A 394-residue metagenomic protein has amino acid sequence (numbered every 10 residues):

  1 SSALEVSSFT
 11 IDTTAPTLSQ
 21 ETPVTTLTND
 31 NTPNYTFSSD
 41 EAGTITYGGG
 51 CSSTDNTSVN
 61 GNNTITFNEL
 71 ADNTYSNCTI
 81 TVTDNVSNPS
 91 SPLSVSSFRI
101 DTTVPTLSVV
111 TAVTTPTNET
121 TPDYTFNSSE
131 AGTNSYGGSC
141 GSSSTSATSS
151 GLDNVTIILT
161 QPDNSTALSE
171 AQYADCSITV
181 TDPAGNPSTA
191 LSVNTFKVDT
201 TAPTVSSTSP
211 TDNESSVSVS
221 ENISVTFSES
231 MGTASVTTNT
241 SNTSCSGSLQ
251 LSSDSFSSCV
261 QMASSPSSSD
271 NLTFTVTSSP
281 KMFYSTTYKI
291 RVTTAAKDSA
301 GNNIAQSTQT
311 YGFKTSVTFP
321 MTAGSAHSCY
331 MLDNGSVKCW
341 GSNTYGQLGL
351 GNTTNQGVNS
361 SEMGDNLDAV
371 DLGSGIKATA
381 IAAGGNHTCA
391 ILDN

Functional and structural regions predicted by a protein language model:
S1-A3, S87-L93, A184-L191, T238 (+1 more regions): Beta-sandwich strand segments
L4-P16, S94-P105, S192-S206, Y311-V317: Flexible, low-complexity linkers/stalks enriched in Thr/Pro that connect modular domains
L18-D30, S108-E119, G141-S142, T204-S216: Short, solvent-exposed loop/edge segments of extracellular or virion-exposed proteins
F37-E41, F126-A131, V219-S235, L392: A short glycine/threonine-centered beta-strand motif
G49-E69, G138-A167, A202-S316: Acidic, low-complexity Ser/Thr/Gly/Pro-rich repeat segments typical of extracellular/periplasmic and surface-exposed
V82-D84, V180-D182, V292: Conserved structural position at the C-terminal beta-strand of extracellular beta-sandwich adhesion modules
H327-Y330, C339, H387-A390: Conserved core positions of repeat-based scaffolds
G341-M363, H387: Short glycine/serine- and acidic-residue-enriched loop/turn motifs that recur at repeat junctions
